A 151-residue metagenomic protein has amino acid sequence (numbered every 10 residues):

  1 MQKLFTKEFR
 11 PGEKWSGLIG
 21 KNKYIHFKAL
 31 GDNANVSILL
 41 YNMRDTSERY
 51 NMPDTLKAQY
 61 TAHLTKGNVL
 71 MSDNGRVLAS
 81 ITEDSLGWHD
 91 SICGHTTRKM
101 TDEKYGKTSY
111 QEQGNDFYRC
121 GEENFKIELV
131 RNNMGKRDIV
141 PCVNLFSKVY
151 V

Functional and structural regions predicted by a protein language model:
M1-V151: Acidic, Ser/Thr/Pro
